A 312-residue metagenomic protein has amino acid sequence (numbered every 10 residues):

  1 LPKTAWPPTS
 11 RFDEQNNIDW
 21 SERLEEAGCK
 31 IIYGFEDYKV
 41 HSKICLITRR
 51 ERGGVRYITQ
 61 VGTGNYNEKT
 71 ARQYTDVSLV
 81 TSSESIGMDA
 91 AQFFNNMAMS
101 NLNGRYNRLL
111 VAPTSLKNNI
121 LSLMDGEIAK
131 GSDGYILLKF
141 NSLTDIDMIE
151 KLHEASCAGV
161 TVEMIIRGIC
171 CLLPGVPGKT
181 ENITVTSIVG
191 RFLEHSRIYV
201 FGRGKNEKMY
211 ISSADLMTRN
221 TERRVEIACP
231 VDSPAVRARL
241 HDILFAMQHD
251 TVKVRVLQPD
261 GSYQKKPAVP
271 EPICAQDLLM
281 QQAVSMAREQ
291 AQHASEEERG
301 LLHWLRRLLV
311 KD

Functional and structural regions predicted by a protein language model:
P2-N65, K69-T70, S85-G87, P113-D312: PLD/PLD-like phosphodiesterase catalytic module centered on the HKD motif
N67-M99, L240: Mobile "lid/hinge" segments at catalytic clefts and subdomain interfaces of large enzymes
A98-L109, G131: Gly-rich Lys/Arg/Thr-decorated short loops/hinges at beta-loop-alpha junctions or inter-strand turns that position
